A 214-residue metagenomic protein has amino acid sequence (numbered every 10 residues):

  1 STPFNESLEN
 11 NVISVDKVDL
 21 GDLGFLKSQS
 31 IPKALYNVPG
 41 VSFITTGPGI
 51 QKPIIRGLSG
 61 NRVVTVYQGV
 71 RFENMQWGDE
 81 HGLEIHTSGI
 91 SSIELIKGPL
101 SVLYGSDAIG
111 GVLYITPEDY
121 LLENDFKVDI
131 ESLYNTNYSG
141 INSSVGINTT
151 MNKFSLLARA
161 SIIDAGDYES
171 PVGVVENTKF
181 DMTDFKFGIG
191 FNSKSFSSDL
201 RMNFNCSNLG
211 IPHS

Functional and structural regions predicted by a protein language model:
S1-G24, G60: Short, acidic, small-residue-rich periplasmic hinge/interaction motif at the N-terminus of Gram-negative outer-membrane
V15, P32-N74, S91: Extracytoplasmic beta-strand/coil segments of soluble accessory domains associated with Gram-negative outer-membrane
L35, I93-E94, L113-I115, A158 (+1 more regions): Non-catalytic regulatory/gating segments with a bias toward low-complexity or hydrophobic composition
Q51, I109-G111, F126-V128, I141-V145 (+2 more regions): Hydrophobic, lipid-facing positions within transmembrane beta-strands of outer-membrane proteins
I54, V70-P99: Short acidic/polar hinge/loop motifs at secondary-structure boundaries that mediate gating or recognition
V102, V112, T116-T149, A160 (+1 more regions): Short strand-turn segments of transmembrane beta-barrel domains in outer membranes, especially the first one or two
D129-L133, L157-I163, G190, R201-N203: Transmembrane beta-strands of outer-membrane beta-barrel proteins
A165-V172, E176-M182, F196-S214: Flexible loop and strand-edge segments within Gram-negative outer membrane beta-barrel domains
